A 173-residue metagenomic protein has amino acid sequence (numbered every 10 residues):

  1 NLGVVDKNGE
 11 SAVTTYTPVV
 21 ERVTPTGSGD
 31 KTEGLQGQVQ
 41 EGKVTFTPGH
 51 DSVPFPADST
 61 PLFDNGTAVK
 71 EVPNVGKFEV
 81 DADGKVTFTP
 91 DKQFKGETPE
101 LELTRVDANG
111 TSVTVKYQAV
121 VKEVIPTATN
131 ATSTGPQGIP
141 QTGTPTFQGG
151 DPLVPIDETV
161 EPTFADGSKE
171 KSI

Functional and structural regions predicted by a protein language model:
N1-V13, A68-V115, G167-I173: Acidic, turn/loop-rich segments in luminal/extracellular domains of secretory-pathway and cell-surface proteins
V5-P54, E100, A108-V160: Extracellular interdomain linkers/hinges and stalk-like, low-complexity segments in secreted or single-pass
T32-G34, G66, G76, A82 (+1 more regions): Short, flexible coil/linker segments at or flanking structured domains
D51-P73, G150-K171: Change to "...patches in solvent-exposed regions of secreted, membrane-anchored, or virion-exposed structural
